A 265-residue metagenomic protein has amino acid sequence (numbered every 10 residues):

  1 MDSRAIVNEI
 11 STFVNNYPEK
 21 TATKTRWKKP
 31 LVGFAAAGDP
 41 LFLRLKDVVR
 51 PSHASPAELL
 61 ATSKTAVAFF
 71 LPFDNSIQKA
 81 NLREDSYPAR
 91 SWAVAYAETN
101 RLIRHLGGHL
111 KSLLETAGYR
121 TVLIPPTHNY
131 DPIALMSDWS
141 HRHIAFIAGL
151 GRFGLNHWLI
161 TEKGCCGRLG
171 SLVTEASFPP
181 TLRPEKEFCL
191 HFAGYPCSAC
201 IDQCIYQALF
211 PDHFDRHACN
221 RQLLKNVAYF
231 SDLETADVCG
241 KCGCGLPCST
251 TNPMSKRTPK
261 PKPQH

Functional and structural regions predicted by a protein language model:
M1-R90, V94-A95: Non-catalytic, usually N-terminal nucleic-acid engagement modules in DNA/RNA processing proteins
P88-H265: Catalytic cores of enzyme domains
